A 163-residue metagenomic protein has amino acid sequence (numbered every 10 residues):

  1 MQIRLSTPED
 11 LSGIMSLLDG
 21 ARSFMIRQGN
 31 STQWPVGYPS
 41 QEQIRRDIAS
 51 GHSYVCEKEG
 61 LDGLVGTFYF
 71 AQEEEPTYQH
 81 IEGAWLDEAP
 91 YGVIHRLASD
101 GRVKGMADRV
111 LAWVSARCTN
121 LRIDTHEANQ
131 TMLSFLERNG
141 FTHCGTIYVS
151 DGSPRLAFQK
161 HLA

Functional and structural regions predicted by a protein language model:
Q2-S16: A short beta-loop-alpha structural element at the N-terminal edge of CoA-dependent acyl/N-acetyltransferase catalytic
R22-E42: Conserved GNAT-fold acetyl-CoA-binding loop/helix
E42-V55, E73-E75: A short helix-loop-beta-strand connector motif used in the catalytic cores of GNAT acetyltransferases and, in some
S50-F68: Conserved beta-hairpin
Y69-R102: Conserved acyl-donor/pantetheine-binding loop and adjacent beta-alpha core of acyl/acetyltransferases and related
S99-A116, S134-R138: Conserved acetyl-CoA-binding loop-helix of GNAT-fold acetyltransferases
R117-A128: Conserved GNAT acetyl-CoA-binding A-motif
D124-H126, T142-L156: Conserved catalytic-core motifs of GNAT/GCN5-like acyltransferases
